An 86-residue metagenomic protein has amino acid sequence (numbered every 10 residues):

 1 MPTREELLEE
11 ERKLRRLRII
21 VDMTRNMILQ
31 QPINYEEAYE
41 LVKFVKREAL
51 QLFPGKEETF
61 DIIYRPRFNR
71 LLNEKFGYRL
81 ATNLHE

Functional and structural regions predicted by a protein language model:
P2-Y35: N-terminal acidic leader/helix
E36-E40: Short, solvent-exposed positions on alpha-helices
F44, A49-E86: Helix-rich interaction surfaces within compact, conserved domain-sized segments that mediate assembly or partner
